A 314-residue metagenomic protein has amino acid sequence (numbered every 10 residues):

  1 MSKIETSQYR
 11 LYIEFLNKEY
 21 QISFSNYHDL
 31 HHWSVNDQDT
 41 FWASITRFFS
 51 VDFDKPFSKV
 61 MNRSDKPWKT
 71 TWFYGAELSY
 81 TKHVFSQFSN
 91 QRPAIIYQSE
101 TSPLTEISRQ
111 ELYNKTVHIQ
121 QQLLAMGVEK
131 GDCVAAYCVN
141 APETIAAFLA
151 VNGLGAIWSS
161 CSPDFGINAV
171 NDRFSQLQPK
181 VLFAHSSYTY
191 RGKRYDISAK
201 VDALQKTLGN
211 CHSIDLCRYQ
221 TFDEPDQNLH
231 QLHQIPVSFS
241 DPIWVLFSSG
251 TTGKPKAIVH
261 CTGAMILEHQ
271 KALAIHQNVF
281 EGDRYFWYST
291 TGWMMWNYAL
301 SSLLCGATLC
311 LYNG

Functional and structural regions predicted by a protein language model:
M1-H83: Flexible, non-catalytic linker and terminal segments flanking ANL/adenylate-forming cores
E19-Q21, T81-S108: AMP-dependent adenylate-forming
S34, F85, L112, T116 (+6 more regions): Adenylate-forming
T105-Q110, P236, I243-L267: Conserved AMP-binding A3 loop
Q122-N171, F286-T290: Conserved AMP-binding/adenylate-forming
G153-E224: Structural core segment of the AMP-binding/adenylate-forming
Y188, T221-D241, I266: Flexible, low-complexity linker/hinge segments
I266-R284, G292-G314: Conserved AMP-binding/adenylation subdomain of ANL enzymes
